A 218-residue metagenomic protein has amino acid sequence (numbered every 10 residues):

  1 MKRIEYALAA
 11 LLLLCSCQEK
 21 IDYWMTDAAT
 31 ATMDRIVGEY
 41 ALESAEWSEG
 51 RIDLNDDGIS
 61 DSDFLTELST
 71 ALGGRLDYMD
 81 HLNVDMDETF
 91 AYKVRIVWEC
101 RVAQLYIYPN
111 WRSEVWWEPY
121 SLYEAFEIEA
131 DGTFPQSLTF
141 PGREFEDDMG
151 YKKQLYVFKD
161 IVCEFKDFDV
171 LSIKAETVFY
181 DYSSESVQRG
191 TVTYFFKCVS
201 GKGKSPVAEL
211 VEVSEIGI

Functional and structural regions predicted by a protein language model:
M1-K2, Q18: N-terminal hydrophobic targeting signals that begin at the initiator methionine
K2-A9: Sec-dependent signal peptide recognition, specifically the positively charged N-region followed immediately by
Y6, A29-A31, E185: Residues embedded in well-ordered secondary-structure elements
L13-S16: C-terminal motif of bacterial Sec signal peptides marking the signal peptidase cleavage site
Q18-A103, K204-I218: Acidic/polar, low-complexity intrinsically disordered N-terminal segments immediately downstream of a Sec signal
A41-I52, R101-V102, T139-F145, S172-D181: Generic short beta-strand segments
L76-S172, T191-K197: Contiguous, well-ordered beta-strand patches that form the walls/edges of small beta-barrel/beta-sandwich domains
D167-I218: Edge beta-strand at a domain terminus
